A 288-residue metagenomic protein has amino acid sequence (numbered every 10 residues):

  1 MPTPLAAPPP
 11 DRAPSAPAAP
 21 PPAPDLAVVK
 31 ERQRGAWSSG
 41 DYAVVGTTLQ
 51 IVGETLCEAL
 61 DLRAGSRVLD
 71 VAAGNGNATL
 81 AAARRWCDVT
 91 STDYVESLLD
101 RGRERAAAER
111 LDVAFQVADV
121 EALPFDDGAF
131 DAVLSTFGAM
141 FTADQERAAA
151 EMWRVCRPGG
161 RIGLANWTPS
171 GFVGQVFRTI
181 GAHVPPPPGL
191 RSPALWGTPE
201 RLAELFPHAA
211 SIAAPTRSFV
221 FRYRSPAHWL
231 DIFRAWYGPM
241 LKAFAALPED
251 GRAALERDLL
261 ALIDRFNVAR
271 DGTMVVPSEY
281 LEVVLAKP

Functional and structural regions predicted by a protein language model:
P2-A27: N-terminal auxiliary segments of SAM/dcSAM-dependent transferases
P20-R63, N77, R101, A108 (+2 more regions): Conserved class I S-adenosyl-L-methionine
R67-A122, R147: Class I SAM-dependent methyltransferase SAM/SAH-binding core
E121-A132: A short acidic, Gly/Pro-enriched loop at the edge of an enzyme's catalytic core that lines a small-molecule cofactor
A132-Q145: A short SAM/SAH-binding and catalytic strip from SAM-dependent methyltransferases
E146-R147, W153, R157-P226, F244 (+1 more regions): Conserved catalytic/acceptor-binding region of the Class I
A194-P288: Conserved Class I S-adenosyl-L-methionine
